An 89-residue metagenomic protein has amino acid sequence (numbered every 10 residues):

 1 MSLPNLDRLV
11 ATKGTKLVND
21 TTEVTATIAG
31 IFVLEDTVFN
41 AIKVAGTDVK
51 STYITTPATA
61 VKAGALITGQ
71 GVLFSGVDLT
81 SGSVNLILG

Functional and structural regions predicted by a protein language model:
M1-L3, L34-E35, I42-V44, K62 (+3 more regions): Interface-prone segments of viral and bacterial extracellular assemblies
M1-T15: Short, intrinsically disordered N-terminal pre-domain segments
L6-R8, D20-T21, T37, V49 (+2 more regions): Short linear motifs in intrinsically disordered/low-complexity regions
T12, V18-N19, Y53-G76, S83-G89: Beta-sandwich interaction modules
G14-K43: Beta-rich globular "head" domains
T37-Y53, V84-G89: Short, surface-exposed beta-strand/strand-loop-strand elements in extracellular ectodomains
